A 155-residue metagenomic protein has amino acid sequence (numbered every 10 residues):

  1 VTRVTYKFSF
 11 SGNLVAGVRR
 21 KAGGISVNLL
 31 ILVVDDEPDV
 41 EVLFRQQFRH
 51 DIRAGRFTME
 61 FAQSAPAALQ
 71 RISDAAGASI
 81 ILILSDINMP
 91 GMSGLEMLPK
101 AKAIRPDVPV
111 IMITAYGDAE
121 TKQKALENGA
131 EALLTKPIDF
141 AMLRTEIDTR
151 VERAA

Functional and structural regions predicted by a protein language model:
P38-E60: Two-component/phosphorelay signaling modules centered on CheY-like receiver
S64-A67, S93-E96: Acidic catalytic/metal-coordinating carboxylates
G77-L84: Active-site beta3 strand of CheY-like receiver
M89: Receiver (REC) domain active-site loop signature in two-component systems and cognate sites in sensor histidine kinases
E96, A103, G117-A132, T145: Alpha4 helix (beta4-alpha4-beta5 surface) of REC/receiver domains from two-component response regulators
K136: A Lys-centered signature of the CheY-like receiver
D139, D148: Receiver (REC) domain switch/active-site region of two-component response regulators
